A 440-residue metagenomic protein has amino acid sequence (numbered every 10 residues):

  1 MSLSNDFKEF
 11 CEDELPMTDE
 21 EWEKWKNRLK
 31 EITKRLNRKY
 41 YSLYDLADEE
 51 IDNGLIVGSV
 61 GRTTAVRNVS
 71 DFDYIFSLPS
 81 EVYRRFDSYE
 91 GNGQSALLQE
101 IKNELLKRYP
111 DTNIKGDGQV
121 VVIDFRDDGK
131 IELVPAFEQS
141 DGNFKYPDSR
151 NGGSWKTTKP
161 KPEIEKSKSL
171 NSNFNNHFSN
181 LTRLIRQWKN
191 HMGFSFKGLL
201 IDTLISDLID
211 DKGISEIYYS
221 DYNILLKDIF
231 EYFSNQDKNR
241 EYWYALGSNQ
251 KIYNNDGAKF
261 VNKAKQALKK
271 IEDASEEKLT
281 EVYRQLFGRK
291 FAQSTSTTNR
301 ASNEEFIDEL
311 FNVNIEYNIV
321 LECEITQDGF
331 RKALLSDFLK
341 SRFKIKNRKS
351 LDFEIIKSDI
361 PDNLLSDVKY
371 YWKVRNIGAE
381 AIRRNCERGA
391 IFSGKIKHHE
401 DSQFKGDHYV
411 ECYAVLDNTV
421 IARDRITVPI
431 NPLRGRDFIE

Functional and structural regions predicted by a protein language model:
M1-V69, S80-N92: N-terminal regions immediately upstream of nucleotidyltransferase
E20, K24-T33, K102, L106 (+2 more regions): Catalytic cores of NTP-dependent nucleotidyl/adenyl transfer enzymes across multiple folds
S215-N303: Pol beta-like nucleotidyltransferase catalytic core
A292-D362, N376-R383, E440: Short, compositionally biased P/S/T/A/G/V-rich stretches that sit at domain boundaries
S341-R342, H398-D401: Beta-strand-rich interaction surfaces with strong enrichment in secreted/lumenal proteins
D362-K369, K373-G394: Low-complexity "stalk/linker" and mucin-like segments enriched in Ser/Thr/Pro/Ala/Gly
G406-D417: Short, aromatic- and glycine-rich surface loops/edge beta-strands on solvent-exposed regions
N418-E440: Short beta-strand elements
